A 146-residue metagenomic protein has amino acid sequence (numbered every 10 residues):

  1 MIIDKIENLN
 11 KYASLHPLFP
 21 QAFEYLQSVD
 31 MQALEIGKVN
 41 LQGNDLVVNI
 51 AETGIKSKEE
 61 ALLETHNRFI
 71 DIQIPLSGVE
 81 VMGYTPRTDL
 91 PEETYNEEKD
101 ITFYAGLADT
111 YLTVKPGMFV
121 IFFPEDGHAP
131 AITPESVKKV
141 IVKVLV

Functional and structural regions predicted by a protein language model:
I2-N49, S57-T65: A short, N-terminal "cap"/entry segment at the start of jelly-roll beta-barrel domains of the cupin/DSBH fold
L41-D45, T65-F69, P75-S77, K115 (+1 more regions): Short connector loops at helix/strand junctions that flank enzyme active sites, especially segments positioning acidic
R68, A105-D109: Short alpha-helix capping/helix-loop boundary micro-motifs
R68-I70, I74-M82, T88-L90, N96-I101: Glycine- and acidic-residue-biased ligand/ion/polar-headgroup-sensing regions
I72, D109-L112: Short, surface-exposed secondary-structure edge patches
I72, F119-I121, E135-V146: A short hydrophobic beta-strand segment most commonly corresponding to one strand of the jelly-roll/cupin
L112-G127: Conserved metal-binding segment of the jelly-roll/cupin
